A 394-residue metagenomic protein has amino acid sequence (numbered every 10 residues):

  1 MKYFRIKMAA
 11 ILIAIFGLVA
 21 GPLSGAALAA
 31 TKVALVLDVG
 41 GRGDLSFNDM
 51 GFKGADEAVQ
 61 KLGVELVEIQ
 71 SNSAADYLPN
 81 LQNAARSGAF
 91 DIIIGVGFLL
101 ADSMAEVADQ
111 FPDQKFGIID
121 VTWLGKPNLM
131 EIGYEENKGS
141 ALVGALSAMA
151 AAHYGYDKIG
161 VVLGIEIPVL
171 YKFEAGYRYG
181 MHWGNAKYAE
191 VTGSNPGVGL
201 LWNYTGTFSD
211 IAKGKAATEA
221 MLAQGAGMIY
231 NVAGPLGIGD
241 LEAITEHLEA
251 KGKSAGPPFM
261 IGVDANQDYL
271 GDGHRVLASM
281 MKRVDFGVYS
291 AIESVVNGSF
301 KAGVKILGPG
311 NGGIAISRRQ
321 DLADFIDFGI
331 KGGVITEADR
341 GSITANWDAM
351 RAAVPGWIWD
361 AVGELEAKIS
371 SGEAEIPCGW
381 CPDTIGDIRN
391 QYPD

Functional and structural regions predicted by a protein language model:
Y3-F4, F16: Aromatic (phenylalanine/tyrosine) cluster motif
R5, L28-D394: A residue-level marker of the well-folded mature domains of exported/periplasmic proteins
A9-G17: Hydrophobic helical h-region of N-terminal Sec-dependent signal peptides in bacterial secretory/periplasmic proteins
F16-A26: C-terminal segment of classical bacterial N-terminal signal peptides
